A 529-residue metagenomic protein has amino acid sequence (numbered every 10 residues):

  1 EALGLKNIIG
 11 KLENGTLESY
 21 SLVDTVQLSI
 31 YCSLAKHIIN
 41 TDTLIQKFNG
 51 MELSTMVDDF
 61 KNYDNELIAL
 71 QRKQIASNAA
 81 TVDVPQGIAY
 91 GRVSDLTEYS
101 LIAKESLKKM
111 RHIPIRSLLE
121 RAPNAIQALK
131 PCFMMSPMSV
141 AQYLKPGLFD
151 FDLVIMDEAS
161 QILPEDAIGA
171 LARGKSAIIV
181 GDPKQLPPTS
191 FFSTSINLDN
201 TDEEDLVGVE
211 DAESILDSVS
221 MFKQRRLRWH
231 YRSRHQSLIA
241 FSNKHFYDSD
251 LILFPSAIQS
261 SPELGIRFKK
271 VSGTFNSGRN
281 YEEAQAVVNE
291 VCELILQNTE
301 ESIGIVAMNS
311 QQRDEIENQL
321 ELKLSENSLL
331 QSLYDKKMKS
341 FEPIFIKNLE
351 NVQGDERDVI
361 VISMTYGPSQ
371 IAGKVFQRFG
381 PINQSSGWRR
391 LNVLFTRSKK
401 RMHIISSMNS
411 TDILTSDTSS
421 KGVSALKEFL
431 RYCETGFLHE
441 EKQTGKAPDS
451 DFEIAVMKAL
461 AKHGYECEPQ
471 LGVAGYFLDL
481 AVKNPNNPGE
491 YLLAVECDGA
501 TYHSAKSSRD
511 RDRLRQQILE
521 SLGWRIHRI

Functional and structural regions predicted by a protein language model:
A2-D150: Conserved helicase NTPase catalytic core signature
L22, R111-Y247: ASCE P-loop NTPase helicase motor core
F149-I155, D355-G367, K374, H403: A short beta-strand element within the Helicase C-terminal
S193-R225, N243, L320-L324, S369-L471: Helicase C-terminal subdomain and adjacent C-terminal extension
Q224-I266, N409-T411, S416: Coupling/hinge elements of helicase-like and P-loop NTPase modules
D248-E321: Conserved helicase/translocase motor-coupling segment
A459-L492: Active-site metal-binding core of divalent-cation-utilizing nuclease and nuclease-like domains
A481-Q516: Short beta-strand-loop-alpha-helix junction that forms the active-site gateway of nucleic-acid-processing nucleases
